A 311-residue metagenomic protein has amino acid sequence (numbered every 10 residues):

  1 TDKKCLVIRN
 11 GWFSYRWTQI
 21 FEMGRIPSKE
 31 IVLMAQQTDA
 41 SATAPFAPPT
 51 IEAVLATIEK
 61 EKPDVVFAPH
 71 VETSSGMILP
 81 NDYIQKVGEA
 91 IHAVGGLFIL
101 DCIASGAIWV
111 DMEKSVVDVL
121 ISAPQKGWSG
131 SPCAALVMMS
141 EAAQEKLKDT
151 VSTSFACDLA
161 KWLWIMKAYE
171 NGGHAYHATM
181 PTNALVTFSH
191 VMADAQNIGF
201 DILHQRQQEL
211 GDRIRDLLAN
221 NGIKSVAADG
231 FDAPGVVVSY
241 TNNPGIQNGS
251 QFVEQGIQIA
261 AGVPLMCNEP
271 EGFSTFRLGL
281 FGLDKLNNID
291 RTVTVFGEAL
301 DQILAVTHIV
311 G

Functional and structural regions predicted by a protein language model:
D2-Y15: Conserved PLP-anchoring active-site segment centered on the Schiff-base-forming lysine
V7, E30, F67-A68, F98-C102 (+2 more regions): General beta-strand structural signal in soluble alpha/beta enzymes
S41-G106, V119: Active-site phosphate-binding strand-loop segment of PLP-dependent enzymes
E113-Q125, A135: Conserved active-site segment immediately N-terminal to the catalytic lysine that forms the internal aldimine
Q125-D216, D284: Active-site C-terminal subdomain of aminotransferase-like
A219, I223-R291: Conserved C-terminal alpha-helix-loop-beta "cap" of PLP-dependent enzymes that closes/shapes the active-site mouth
M266, G282, L300-G311: Non-catalytic terminal extensions of PLP-dependent enzymes
